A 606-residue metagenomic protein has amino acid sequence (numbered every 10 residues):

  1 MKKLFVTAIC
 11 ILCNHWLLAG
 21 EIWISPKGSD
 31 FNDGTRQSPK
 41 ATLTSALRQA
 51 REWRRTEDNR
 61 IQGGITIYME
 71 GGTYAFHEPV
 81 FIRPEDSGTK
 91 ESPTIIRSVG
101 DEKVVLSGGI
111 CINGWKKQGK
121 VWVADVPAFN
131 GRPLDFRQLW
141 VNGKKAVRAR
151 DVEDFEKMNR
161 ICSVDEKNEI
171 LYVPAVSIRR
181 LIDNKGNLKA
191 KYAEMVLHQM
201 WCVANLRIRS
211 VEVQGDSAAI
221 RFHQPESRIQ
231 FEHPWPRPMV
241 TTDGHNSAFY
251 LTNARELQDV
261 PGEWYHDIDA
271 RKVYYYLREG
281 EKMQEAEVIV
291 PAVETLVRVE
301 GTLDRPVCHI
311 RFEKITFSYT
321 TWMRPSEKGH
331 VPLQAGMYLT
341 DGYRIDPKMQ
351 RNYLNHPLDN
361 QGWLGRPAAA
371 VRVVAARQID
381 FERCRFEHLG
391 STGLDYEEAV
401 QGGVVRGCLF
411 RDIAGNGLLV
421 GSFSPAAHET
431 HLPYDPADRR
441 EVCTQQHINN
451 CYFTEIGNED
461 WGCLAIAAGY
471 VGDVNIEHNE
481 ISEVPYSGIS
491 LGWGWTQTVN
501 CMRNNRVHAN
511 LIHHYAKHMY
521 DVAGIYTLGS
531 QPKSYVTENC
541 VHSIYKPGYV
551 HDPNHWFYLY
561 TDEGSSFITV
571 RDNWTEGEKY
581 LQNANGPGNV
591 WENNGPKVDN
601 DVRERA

Functional and structural regions predicted by a protein language model:
M1-G20: Bacterial Sec-dependent N-terminal signal peptides
G20, G63-I65, G72, E78 (+20 more regions): The right-handed parallel beta-helix/beta-solenoid scaffold, focusing on the short coil/turn and N-cap positions
W23-A375, D380, A426-A437: Extracellular polysaccharide-degrading/modifying enzymes targeting complex plant/algal/animal polysaccharides
Y68, A75, F81, I95-R97 (+20 more regions): Extracellular beta-strand solenoid repeats
E78-P79, E294, T321-E327, A368 (+11 more regions): Short glycine/acidic-rich loop motifs that flank beta-strands on beta-rich extracellular proteins
V147, D151-E153, Y319, M323 (+2 more regions): Extracellular beta-rich repeat passengers
L277, A375, E398, S422 (+8 more regions): Active-site proximal loops enriched in glycine and acidic residues that flank catalytic Cys/His/Asp and coordinate
C308-Y319, P357, R377-S391, V400-G415 (+6 more regions): Right-handed parallel beta-helix
